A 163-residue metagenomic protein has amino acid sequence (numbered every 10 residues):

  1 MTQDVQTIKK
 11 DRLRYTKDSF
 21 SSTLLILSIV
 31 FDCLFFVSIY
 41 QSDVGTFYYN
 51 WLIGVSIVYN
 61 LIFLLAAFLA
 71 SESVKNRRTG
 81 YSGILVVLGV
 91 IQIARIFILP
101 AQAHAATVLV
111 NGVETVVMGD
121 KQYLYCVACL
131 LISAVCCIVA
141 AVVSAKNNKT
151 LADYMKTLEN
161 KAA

Functional and structural regions predicted by a protein language model:
M1-F35, V143-A145, K161-A163: Cytosolic juxtamembrane helix and N-cap/initiation of the first transmembrane helix
I8, R12-L13, A67-R77, A134-A163: Cytosolic juxtamembrane helix at the C-terminal end of the final transmembrane segment
Y15-V30, G80-G89, Q122-L124: Alpha-helical membrane-anchoring segments
Q41-I53, R95-A128: Interfacial non-cytosolic loop connecting adjacent transmembrane helices
N50-A67, Q92: Generic alpha-helical transmembrane segments
Y59-F63, C129-A140: Hydrophobic cores of alpha-helical transmembrane segments in multi-pass inner/ER membrane proteins, independent
L65-A101: Loop-to-transmembrane helix junctions at the membrane interface
